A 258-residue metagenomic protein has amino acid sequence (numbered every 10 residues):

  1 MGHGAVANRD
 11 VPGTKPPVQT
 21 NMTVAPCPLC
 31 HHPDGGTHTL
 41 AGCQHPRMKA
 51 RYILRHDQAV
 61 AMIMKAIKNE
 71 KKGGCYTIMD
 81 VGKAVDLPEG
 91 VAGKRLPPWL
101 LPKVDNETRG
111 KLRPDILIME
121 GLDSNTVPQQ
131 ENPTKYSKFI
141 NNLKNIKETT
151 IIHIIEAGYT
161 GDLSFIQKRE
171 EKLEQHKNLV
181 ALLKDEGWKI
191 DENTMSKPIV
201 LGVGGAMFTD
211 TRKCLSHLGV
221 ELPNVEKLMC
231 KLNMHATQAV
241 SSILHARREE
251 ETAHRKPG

Functional and structural regions predicted by a protein language model:
M1-P33: Helix/loop segments that flank and initiate small ligand/metal-binding modules
K15-T20, K49-I53, L163-K168: Conserved, non-catalytic sequence blocks in retroelement Pol enzymes and Pol-derived host proteins
P16-P17, N21, M62, A66-H153: Active-site metal-binding core of divalent-cation-utilizing nuclease and nuclease-like domains
H31, Q44-R47: Cys/His-coordinated zinc-binding microdomains
G36-T39, R55-A59, I63, R169-Q175 (+2 more regions): Alpha-helical interaction elements in eukaryotic regulators
P46-E70: Short microdomains enriched in Cys/His and/or Lys/Arg
N106-D115, E120-P128, N132-H153, A157-G258: Catalytic cores of nucleic-acid endonucleases
